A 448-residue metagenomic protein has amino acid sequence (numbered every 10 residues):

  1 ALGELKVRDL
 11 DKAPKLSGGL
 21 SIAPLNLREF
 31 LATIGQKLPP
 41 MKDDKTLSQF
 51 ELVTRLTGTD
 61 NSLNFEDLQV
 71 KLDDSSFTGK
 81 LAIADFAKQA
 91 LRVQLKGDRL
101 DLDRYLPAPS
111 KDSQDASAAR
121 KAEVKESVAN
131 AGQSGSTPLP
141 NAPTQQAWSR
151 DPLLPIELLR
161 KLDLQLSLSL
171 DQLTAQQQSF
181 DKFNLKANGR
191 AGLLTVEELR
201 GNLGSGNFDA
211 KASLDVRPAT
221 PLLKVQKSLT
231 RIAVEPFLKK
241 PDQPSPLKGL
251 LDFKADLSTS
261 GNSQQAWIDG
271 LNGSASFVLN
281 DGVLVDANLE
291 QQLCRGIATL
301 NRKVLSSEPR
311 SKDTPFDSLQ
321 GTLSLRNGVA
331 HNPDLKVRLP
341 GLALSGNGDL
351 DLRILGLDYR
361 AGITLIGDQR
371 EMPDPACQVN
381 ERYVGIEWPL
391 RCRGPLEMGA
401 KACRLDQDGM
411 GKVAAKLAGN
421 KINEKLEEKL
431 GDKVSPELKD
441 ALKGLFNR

Functional and structural regions predicted by a protein language model:
A1, K71-S76, A175-S179, L203-N207 (+1 more regions): Solvent-exposed loop/turn segments connecting transmembrane beta-strands in outer-membrane beta-barrel proteins
G3, L20, G79, V93-L95 (+6 more regions): Membrane-embedded beta-strand positions of outer-membrane beta-barrel proteins
A13, L20-N61, P107-G192, G201-L203 (+4 more regions): Beta-propeller and related beta-repeat scaffolds in trafficking/envelope systems
P14-L16, Q89-L91, L162-L164, A219-L223 (+2 more regions): Outer-envelope beta-barrel architecture signal
R55-L63, L68-K88, R92-V93, V124-E126 (+4 more regions): Extended terminal
F65, G79, L194-V196, G206-A212: Extended, hydrophobic alpha-helical segments in both membrane/secreted and soluble proteins
Q94, D101, P221-F237, P246-D252 (+1 more regions): Outer-membrane beta-barrel translocator/pore domains, especially the C-terminal barrels of Gram-negative outer-membrane
